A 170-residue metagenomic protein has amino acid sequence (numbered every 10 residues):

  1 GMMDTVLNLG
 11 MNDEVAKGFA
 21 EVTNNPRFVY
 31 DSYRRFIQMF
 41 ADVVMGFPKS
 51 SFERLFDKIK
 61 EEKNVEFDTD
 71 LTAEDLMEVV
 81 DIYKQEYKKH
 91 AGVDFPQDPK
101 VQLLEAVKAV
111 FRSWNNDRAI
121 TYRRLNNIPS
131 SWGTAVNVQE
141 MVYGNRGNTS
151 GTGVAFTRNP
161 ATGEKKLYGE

Functional and structural regions predicted by a protein language model:
M2-E170: Nucleotide/phosphate-binding sheet-loop regions of phosphoryl- and nucleotidyl-transfer enzymes
